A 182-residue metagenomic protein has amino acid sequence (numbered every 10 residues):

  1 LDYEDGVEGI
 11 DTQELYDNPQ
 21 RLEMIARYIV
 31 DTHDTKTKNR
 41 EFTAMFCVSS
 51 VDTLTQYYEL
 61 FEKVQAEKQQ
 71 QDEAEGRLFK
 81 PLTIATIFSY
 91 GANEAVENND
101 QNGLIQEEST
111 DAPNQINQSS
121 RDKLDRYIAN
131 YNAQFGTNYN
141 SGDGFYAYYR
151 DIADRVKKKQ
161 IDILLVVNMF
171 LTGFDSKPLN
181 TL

Functional and structural regions predicted by a protein language model:
L1-D2: Interdomain hinge/linker at the junction between the two RecA-like core domains of SF2 helicases
E8-I163: Conserved C-terminal RecA-like helicase domain
I163-L182: A short beta-strand element within the Helicase C-terminal
